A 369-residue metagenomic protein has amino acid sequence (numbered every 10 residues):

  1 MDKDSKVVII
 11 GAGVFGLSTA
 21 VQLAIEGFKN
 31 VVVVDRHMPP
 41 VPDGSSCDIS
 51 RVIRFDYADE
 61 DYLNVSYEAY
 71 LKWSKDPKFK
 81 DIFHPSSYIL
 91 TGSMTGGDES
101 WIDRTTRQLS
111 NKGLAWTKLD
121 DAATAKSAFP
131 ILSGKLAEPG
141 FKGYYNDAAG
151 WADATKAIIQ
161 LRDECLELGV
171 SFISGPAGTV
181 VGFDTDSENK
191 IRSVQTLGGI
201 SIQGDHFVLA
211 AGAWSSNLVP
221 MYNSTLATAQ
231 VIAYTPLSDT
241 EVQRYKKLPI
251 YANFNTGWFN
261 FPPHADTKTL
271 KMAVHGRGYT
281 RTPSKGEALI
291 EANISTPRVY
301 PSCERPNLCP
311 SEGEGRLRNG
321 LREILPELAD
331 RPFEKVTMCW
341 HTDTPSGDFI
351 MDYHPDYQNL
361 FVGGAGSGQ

Functional and structural regions predicted by a protein language model:
D2-F15, V32: Beta1/beta-strand and adjacent pyrophosphate-binding region of the FAD-binding site in flavoprotein oxidoreductases
K3-S5, T196-H206: Core beta-strand elements of the Rossmann-like FAD/NAD(P) dinucleotide-binding domain in flavoenzyme oxidoreductases
F15, P39, W214: Conserved Rossmann-like nucleotide-cofactor binding loop
V21-E26, D81-P85, S201-H206, A213-N359: Active-site substrate-recognition segment that forms the wall of the catalytic cavity or substrate channel
A24-S45: Glycine-rich FAD pyrophosphate-binding loop
S50-I131: Dinucleotide-binding Rossmann-like beta1-alpha1 core, especially the glycine-rich loop that anchors the ADP
A58, A149-W151, W340-T342, L360-Q369: Glycine-rich phosphate/pyrophosphate-binding beta-alpha loops
T95-G175, V181-K190: Flavin (FAD/FMN) cofactor-binding and adjacent substrate-gating region of FAD-dependent oxidoreductase domains
